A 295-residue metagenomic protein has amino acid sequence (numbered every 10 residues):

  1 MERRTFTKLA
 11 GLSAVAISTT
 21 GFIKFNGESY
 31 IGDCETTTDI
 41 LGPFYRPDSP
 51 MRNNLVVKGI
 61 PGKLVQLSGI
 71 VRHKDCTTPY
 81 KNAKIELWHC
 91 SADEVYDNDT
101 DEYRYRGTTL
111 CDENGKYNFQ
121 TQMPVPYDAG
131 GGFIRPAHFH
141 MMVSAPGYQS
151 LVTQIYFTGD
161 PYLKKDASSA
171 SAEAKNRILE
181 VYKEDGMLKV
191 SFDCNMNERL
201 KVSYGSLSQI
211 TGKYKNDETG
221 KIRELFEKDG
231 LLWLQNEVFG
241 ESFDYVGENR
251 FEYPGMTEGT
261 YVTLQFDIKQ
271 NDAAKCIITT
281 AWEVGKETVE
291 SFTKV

Functional and structural regions predicted by a protein language model:
T5-F25: N-terminal export signals
N26-S169, R199-L200: Beta-strand-dominated extracellular/periplasmic modules and repeats in secreted or surface-exposed proteins
Q66-S68, N118, H140, S191-D193 (+2 more regions): Beta-strand secondary-structure signal
N82-K84, R106-T108, K116-N118, V152-Q154 (+5 more regions): Well-ordered beta-strand positions in beta-sheet-rich domains
G130, E180-G186, Q265-D267: Short proline/glycine-enriched turn/loop segments at secondary-structure junctions
A170-L200: Compositionally biased low-complexity segments at domain edges in trafficked proteins and select soluble regulators
N195-V295: Peripheral terminal and inter-domain segments
